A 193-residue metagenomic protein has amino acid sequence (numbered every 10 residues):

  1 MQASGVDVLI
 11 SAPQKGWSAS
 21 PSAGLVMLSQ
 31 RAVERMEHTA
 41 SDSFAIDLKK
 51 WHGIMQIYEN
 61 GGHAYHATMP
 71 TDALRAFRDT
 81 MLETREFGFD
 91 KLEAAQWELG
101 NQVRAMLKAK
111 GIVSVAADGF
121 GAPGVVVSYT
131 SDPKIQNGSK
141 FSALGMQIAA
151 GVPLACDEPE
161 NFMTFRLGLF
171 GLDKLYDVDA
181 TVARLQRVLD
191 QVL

Functional and structural regions predicted by a protein language model:
Q2-Q14: Conserved active-site segment immediately N-terminal to the catalytic lysine that forms the internal aldimine
S4-V6, P21-A23, L144, N161-F162: Short coil/turn connectors at secondary-structure junctions
D7-V8, G24-L25, R104, V125 (+1 more regions): Structural motif
Q14-A105, D173: Active-site C-terminal subdomain of aminotransferase-like
G88-A95, A109-D118, L193: Flexible, glycine/charged-enriched surface loops at secondary-structure junctions
K108-A180: Conserved C-terminal alpha-helix-loop-beta "cap" of PLP-dependent enzymes that closes/shapes the active-site mouth
G171, L189-L193: Non-catalytic terminal extensions of PLP-dependent enzymes
T181-L189: Short amphipathic C-terminal alpha-helix that caps PH/PH-like domains
